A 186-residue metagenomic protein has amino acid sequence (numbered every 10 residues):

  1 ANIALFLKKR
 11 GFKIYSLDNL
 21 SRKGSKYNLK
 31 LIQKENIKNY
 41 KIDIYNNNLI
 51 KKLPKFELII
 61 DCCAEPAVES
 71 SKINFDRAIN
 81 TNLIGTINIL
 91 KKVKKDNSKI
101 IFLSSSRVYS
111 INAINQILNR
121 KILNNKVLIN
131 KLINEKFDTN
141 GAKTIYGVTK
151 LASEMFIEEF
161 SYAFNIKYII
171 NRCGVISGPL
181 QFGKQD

Functional and structural regions predicted by a protein language model:
A1-G174: N-terminal Rossmann-like NAD(P)+-binding domain of SDR-like oxidoreductases, especially those catalyzing
N112-A113, P179-F182: Short beta-loop-alpha junction of Rossmann-like oxidoreductase domains
